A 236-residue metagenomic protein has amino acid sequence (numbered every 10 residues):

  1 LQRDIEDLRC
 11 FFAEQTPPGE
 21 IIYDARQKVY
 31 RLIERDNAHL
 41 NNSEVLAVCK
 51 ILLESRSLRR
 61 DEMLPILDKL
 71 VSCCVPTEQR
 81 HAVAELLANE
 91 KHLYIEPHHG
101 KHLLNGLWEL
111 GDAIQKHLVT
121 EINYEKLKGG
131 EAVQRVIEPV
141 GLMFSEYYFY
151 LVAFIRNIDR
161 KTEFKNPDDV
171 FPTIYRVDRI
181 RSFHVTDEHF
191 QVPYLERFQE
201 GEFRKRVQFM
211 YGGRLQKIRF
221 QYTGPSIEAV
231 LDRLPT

Functional and structural regions predicted by a protein language model:
L1-I51, I158-R160: Short, basic/aromatic recognition patches that contact phosphate-bearing ligands
Q2, F11, L53, I227-T236: Short, intrinsically disordered, charge-balanced linker/junction segments flanking boundaries in proteins
A25-Q27, P139, E146, V177 (+1 more regions): Residue-level signal for tight coil/turn positions that link beta-strands
H39-E125: Bulky hydrophobic/aromatic content
G111-D159: Loop-centered beta-sheet repeat module
V152-T236: Surface-exposed, charged, gly/pro-rich loop-and-adjacent secondary-structure segments at domain edges
